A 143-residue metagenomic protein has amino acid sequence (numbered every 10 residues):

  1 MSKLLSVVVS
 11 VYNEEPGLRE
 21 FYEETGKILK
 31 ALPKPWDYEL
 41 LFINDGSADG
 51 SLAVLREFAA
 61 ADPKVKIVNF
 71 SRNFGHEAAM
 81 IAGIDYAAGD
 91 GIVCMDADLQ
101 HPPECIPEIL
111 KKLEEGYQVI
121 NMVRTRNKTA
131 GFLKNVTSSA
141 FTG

Functional and structural regions predicted by a protein language model:
M1-A31, P35: N-proximal low-complexity "stem/linker" segments adjacent to membrane-targeting elements
V7, T25, G83, D98 (+1 more regions): Residue-level signature of catalytic and energy-coupling elements of molecular machines, predominantly ATP/GTP-dependent
E14-G17, S47, P102: Donor nucleotide-sugar binding loop of glycosyltransferases
G17-E20, D49-E57: Acidic helix N-cap motif at the loop->helix transition within catalytic regions of sugar-transfer enzymes
K34-G46, V68-N69: Short beta-strand/loop segment that forms part of the nucleotide-sugar
N44-L52, L99: A conserved acidic beta->alpha catalytic loop
K64-K66, F70-R72, H76-Y86, G91 (+1 more regions): Acceptor/aglycone-binding surface of glycosyltransferases and processive sugar-polymer synthases
